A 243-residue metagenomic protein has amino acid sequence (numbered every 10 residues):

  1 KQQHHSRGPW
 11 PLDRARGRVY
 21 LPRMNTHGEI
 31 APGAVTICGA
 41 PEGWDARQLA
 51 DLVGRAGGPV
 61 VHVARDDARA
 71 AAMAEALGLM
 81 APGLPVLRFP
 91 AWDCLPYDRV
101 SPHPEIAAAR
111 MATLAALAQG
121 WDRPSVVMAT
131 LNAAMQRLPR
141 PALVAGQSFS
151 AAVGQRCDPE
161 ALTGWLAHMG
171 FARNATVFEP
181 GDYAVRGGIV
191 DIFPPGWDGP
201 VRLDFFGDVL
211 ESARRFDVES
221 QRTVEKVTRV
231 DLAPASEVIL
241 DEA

Functional and structural regions predicted by a protein language model:
H4-H5, D13: Intrinsic-disorder-associated, low-complexity terminal segments enriched in Asp/Asn/His/Tyr and depleted of Lys/Arg
H5-S6, L21: Short hydrophobic targeting helices and cationic amphipathic motifs that mediate membrane/organellar targeting
G17-A243: ASCE RecA-like P-loop NTPase motor cores that couple ATP hydrolysis to mechanical translocation on nucleic acids
